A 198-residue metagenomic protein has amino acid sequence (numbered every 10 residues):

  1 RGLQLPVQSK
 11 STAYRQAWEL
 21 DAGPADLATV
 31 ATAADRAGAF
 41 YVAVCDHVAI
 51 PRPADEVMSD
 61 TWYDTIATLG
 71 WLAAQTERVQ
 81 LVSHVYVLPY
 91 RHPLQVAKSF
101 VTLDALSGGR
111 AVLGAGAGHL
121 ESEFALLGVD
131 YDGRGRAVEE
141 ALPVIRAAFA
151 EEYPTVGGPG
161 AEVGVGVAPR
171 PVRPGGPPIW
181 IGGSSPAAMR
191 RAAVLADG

Functional and structural regions predicted by a protein language model:
R1-L5, V42-V44, Q80-H84, A111-A115 (+2 more regions): Hydrophobic faces of well-ordered beta-strands that scaffold small-molecule active sites in alpha/beta enzyme cores
R1-Q75, P177: N-terminal beta1-alpha1-beta2 module of alpha/beta enzyme domains
V7-A25, H84-L94, D132, P174-S184: Active-site mouth loops of central-metabolism enzymes
A31-D35, Y90-Q95: Conserved N-terminal glycine/acidic-rich loop preference
G38, Q75-R78, S107, V194-G198: Glycine-enriched alpha-helix->loop->beta-strand junction motifs that scaffold or abut catalytic
V48-A49, Y86, A117-G118: Conserved beta-strand edge residues that scaffold enzyme active sites
R52-E56, H92-L195: Internal, glycine-rich beta/alpha segment that forms the wall or movable "lid" of small-molecule/cofactor binding
G70, A74, Q80-P89: Structural motif corresponding to the early beta-alpha repeats
